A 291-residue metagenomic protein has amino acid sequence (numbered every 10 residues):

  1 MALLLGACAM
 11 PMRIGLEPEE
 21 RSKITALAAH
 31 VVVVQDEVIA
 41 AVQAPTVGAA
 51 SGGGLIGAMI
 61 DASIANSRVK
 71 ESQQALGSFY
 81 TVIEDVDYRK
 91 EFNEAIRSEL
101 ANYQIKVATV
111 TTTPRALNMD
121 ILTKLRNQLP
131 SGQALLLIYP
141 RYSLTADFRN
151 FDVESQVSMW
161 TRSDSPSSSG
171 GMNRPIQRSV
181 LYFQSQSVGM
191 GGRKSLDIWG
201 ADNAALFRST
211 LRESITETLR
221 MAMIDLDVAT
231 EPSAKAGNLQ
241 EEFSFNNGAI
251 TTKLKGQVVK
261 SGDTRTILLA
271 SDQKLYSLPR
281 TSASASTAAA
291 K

Functional and structural regions predicted by a protein language model:
L4-A7: C-terminal motif of bacterial Sec signal peptides marking the signal peptidase cleavage site
A9-E99, E231-K291: A structural "domain/chain start" motif
I14-T25, R115, L122-T123, Y142-L144: N-terminal, polar/charged subdomain of small-to-medium soluble alpha/beta proteins
R21-T25, N127-G132, M159-Q177: A short, structured loop/turn motif at beta-sheet edges
E71-V82, D164-D225: Short secondary-structure boundary motifs at beta->alpha junctions and helix caps
N102-M119: Short beta-strand->alpha-helix linker/helix-N-cap micro-motif that forms a surface specificity/interaction loop
M119-A146: A short, hydrophobic beta-strand-centered structural micro-motif
V153-S158: Aromatic/basic-lined ligand-recognition segments that form π-stacking hydrophobic pockets flanked by Lys/Arg to engage
